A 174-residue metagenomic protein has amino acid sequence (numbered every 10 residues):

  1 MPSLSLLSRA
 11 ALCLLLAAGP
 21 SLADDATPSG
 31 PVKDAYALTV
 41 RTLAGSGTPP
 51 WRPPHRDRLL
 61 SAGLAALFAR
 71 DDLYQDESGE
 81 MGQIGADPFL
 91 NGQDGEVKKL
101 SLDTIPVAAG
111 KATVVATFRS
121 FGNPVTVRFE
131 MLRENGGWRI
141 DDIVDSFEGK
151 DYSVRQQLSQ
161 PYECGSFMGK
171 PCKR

Functional and structural regions predicted by a protein language model:
M1-A11: Bacterial N-terminal signal peptides that target proteins for export
A18-P20: N-terminal signal peptide c-region/cleavage motif recognized by signal peptidases
D24-E80: Core segments of small alpha/beta cavity-forming domains
D24-P28, T48, N123, E130 (+1 more regions): Extracytoplasmic/periplasmic, Sec-exported soluble proteins
L60-N123: Surface-exposed, charged secondary-structure patches
L102, V127-L132: Hydrophobic/aromatic beta-strand elements that line small-molecule binding cavities or substrate pockets in beta-rich
V107-K111, V115, F121-V125, D141-R174: Low-complexity, intrinsically disordered terminal/linker segments enriched in charged and Gly/Pro repeats
R133-E134, R139: A general "mature secreted/periplasmic domain" signal
